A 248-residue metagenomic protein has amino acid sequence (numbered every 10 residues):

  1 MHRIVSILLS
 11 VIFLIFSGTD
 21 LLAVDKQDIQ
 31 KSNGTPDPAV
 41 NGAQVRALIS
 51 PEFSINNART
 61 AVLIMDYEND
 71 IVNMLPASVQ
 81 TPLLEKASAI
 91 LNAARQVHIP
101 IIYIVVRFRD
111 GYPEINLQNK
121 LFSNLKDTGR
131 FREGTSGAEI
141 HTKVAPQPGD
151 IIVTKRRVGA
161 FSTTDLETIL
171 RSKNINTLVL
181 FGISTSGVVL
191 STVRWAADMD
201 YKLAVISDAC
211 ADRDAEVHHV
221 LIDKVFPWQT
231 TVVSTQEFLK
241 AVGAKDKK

Functional and structural regions predicted by a protein language model:
M1-I4: Positively charged n-region of N-terminal signal peptides that target proteins for export
I7-D20: Bacterial N-terminal signal peptides
A23-A61, A89-V97, L121-K248: Active-site-adjacent betaalpha module
E68-N73: Short acidic, Gly/Ser-rich segments with clustered Asp/Glu that frequently serve as metal-coordination loops in enzyme
L75-A94: …and closely analogous acidic/polar surface helices at protein-protein or active-site interfaces in A-domain-like
A93-E114: Von Willebrand factor
E114-K120: Short, flexible, mixed-charge acidic loops at enzyme active sites
